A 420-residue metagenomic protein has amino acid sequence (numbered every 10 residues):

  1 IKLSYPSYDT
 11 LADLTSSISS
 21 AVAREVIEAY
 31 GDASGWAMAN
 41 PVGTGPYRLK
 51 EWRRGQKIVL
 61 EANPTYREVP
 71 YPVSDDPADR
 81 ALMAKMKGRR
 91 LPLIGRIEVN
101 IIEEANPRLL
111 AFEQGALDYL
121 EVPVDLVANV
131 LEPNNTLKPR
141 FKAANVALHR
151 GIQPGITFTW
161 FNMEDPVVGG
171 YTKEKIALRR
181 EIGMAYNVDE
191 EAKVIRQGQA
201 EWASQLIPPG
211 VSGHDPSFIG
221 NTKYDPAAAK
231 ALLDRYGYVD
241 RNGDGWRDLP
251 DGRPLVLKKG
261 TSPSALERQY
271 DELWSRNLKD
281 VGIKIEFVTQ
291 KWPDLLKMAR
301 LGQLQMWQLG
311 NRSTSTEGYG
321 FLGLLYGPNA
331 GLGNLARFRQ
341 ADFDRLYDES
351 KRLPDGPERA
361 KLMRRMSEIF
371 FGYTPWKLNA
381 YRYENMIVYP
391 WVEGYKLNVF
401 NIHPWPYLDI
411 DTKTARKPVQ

Functional and structural regions predicted by a protein language model:
K2, P6-L14, V26, G35-M38 (+4 more regions): Extracytoplasmic/periplasmic ligand-capture domains
S19-S20: Membrane-interface helix-loop-helix junctions at transmembrane boundaries of multi-pass membrane enzymes, predominantly
S204: Extracytoplasmic/periplasmic solute-binding protein
N379: Active-site-proximal polar cores
R382: Catalytic beta-strand/loop signature of glycosyltransferases that borders the donor
